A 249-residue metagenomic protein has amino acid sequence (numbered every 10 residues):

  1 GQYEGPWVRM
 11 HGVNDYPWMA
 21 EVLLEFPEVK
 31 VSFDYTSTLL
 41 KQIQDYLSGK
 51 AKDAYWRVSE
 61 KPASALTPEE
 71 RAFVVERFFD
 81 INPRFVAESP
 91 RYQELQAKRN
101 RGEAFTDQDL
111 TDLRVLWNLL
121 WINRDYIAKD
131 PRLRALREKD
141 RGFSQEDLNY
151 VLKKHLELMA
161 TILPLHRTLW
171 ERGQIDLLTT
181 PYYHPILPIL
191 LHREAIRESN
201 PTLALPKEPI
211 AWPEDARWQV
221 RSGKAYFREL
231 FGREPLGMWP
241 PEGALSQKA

Functional and structural regions predicted by a protein language model:
G1-A249: Carbohydrate-active enzymes and regulators
